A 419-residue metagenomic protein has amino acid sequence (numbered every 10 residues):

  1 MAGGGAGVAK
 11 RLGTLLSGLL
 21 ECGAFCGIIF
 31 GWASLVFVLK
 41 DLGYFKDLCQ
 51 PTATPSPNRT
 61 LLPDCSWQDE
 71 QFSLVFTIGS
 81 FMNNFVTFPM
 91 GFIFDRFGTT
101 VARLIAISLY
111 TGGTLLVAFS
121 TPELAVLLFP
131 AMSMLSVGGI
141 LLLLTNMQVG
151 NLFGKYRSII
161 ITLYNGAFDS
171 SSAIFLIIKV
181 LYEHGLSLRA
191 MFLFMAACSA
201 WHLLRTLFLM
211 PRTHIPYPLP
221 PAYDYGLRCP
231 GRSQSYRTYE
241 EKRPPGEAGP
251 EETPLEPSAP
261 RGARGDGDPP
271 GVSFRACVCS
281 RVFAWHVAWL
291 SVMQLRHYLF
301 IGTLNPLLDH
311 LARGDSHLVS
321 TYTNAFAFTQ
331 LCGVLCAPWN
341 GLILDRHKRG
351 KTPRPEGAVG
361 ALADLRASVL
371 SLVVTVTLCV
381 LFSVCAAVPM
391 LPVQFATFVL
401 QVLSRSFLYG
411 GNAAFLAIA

Functional and structural regions predicted by a protein language model:
M1-D41, F45-D69, P257-A284: Cytosolic juxtamembrane N-terminal segment immediately preceding the first transmembrane helix of multi-pass
V8, F85-V126: Conserved MFS/SLC helix-loop-helix module at the cytosolic interface between two early adjacent transmembrane helices
I28-L39, D268, F274-P338, Y409 (+1 more regions): Extracytoplasmic gate region of multi-pass secondary transporters
L35, L39, G138-N165, L304 (+3 more regions): Intracellular juxtamembrane helix-capping segments at the cytosolic ends of symmetry-related transmembrane helices
G113, L124-L142, S291, S383 (+1 more regions): Hydrophobic core of transmembrane alpha-helices in multi-pass small-molecule transporters, especially MFS/SLC-type
L135, L142-L144, N151-T206, F326-P338 (+1 more regions): Glycine-rich segments within core transmembrane alpha-helices of 12-TM secondary carriers
M210-A284, A288, L299, T303 (+2 more regions): Long, low-complexity inter-transmembrane loops of multi-pass membrane transporters
L344, K351-N412: C-terminal transmembrane helical hairpin of 12-TM major facilitator-type secondary transporters
